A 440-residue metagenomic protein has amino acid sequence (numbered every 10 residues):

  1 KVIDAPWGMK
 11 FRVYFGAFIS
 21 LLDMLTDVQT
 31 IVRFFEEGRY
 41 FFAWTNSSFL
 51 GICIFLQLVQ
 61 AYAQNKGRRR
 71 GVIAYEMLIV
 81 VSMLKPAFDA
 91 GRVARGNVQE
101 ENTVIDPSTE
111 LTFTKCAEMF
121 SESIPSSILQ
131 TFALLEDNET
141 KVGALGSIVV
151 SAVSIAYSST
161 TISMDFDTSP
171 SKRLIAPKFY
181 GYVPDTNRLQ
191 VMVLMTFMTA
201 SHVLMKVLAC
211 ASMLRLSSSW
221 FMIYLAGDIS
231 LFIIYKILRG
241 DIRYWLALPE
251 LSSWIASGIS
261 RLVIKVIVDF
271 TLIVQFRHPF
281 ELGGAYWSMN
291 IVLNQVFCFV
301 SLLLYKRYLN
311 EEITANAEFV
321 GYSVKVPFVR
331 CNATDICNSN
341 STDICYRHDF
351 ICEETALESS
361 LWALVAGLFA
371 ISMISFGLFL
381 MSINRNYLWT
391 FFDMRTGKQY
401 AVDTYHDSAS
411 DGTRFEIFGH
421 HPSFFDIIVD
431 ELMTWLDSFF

Functional and structural regions predicted by a protein language model:
K1-F440: Eukaryotic polytopic
